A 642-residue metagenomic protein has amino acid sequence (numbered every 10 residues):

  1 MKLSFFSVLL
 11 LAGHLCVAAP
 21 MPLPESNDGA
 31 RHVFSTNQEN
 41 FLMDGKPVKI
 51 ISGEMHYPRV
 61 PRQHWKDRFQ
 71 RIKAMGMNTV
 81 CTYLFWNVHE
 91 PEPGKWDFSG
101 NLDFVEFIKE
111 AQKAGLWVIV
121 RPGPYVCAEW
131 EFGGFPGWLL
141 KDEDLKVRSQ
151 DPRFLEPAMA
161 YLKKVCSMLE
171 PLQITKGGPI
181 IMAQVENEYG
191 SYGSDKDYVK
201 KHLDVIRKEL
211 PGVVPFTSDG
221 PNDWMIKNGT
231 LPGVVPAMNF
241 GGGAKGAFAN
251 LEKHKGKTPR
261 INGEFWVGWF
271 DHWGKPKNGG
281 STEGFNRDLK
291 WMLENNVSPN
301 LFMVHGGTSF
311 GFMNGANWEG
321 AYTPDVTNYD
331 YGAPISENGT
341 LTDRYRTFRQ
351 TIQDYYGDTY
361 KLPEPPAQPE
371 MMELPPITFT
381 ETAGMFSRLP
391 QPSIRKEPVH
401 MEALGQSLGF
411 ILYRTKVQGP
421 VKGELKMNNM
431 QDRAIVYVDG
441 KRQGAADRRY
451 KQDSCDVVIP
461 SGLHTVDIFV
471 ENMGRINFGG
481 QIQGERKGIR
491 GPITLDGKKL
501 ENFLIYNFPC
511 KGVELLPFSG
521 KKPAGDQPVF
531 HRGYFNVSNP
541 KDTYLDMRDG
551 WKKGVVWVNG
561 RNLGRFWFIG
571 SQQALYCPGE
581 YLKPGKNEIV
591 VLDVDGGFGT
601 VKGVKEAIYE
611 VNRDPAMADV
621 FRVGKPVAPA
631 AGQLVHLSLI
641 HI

Functional and structural regions predicted by a protein language model:
M21-W138, M159, C166, S519-V537 (+3 more regions): Active-site-adjacent substrate/metal-binding segments within catalytic domains of carbohydrate-active enzymes
L23-H64, Q70-A74, K95, G100-E106 (+4 more regions): Extended substrate-binding grooves/exosites of carbohydrate-active enzymes
K49-I51, G76-N78, Q112-V118, I174-I181 (+4 more regions): Short, well-ordered coil/turn segments that N-cap beta-strands
V80-N87, R121-E131, I181-E186, D219-N222 (+2 more regions): Short, solvent-exposed turn/loop segments enriched in Gly/Ser/Thr/Pro and often Arg
L155-Q184, D195-K196, L203, P211-G212 (+6 more regions): Carbohydrate-binding surfaces of carbohydrate-active enzymes
G177-K253: Gly/Pro-rich turn-and-neighbor structural signature
K422-Y437, V466, F535-N559, F566-W567 (+1 more regions): Aromatic-lined ligand-binding clefts that engage carbohydrates, nucleic acids, or primary amines
I640-I642: Conserved small/polar residues in nucleotide/adenosyl-binding loops
